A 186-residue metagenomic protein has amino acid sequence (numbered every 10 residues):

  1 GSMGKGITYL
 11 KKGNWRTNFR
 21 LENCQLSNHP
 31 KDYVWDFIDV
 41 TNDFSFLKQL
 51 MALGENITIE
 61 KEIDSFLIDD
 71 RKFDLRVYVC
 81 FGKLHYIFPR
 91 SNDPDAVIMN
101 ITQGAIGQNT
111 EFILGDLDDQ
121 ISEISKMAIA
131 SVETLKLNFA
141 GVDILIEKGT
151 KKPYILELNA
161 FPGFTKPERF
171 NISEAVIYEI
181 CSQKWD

Functional and structural regions predicted by a protein language model:
G1-N100: Phosphate-binding site of ATP-dependent enzymes
G4-G6, G104, G141: Glycine-centered flexibility sites
T58, A140-V142: A short linear hydrophobic-aromatic micro-motif
R76, D143-L145: Short, surface-exposed charged micro-motifs
R90-P94, L145, T150: Short glycine-enriched loops at secondary-structure junctions
N100-F139, I146-D186: C-terminal active-site "lid" helix and adjoining low-complexity regulatory extension at the edge of ATP-using catalytic
